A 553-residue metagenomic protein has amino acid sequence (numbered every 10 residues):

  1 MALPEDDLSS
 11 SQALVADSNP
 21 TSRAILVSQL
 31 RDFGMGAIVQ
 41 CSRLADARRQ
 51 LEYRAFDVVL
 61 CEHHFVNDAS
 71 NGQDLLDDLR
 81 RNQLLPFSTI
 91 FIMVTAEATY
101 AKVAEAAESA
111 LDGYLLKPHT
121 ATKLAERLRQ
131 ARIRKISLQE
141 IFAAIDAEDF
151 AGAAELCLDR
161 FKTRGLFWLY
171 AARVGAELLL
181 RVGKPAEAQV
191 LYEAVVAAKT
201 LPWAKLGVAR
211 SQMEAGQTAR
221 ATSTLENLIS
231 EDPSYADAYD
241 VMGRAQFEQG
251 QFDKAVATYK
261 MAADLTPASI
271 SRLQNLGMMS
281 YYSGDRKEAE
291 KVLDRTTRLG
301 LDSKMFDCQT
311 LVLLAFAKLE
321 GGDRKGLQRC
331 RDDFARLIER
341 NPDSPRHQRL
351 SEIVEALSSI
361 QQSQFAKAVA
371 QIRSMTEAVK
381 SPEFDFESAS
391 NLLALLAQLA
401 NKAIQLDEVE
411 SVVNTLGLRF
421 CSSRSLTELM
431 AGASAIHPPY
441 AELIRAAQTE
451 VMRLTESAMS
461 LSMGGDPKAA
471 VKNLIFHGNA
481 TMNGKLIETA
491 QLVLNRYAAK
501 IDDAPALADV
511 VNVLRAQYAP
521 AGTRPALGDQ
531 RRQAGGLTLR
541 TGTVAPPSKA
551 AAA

Functional and structural regions predicted by a protein language model:
L8, R132-G175, L180-R181: CheY-like receiver
S9-T21, L26-L30: Conserved acidic segment of CheY-like receiver
M35-R43, Q50: Short hydrophobic/Thr-rich beta-strand motif most characteristic of the beta2 strand and flanking loop of CheY-like
L60-R81, F87: Conserved phosphotransfer microenvironments
D74, F87, E97-G113, E126: Alpha4 helix (beta4-alpha4-beta5 surface) of REC/receiver domains from two-component response regulators
H119-L128: C-terminal output helix
A188-F476: Flexible loop/N-cap segments at domain edges
